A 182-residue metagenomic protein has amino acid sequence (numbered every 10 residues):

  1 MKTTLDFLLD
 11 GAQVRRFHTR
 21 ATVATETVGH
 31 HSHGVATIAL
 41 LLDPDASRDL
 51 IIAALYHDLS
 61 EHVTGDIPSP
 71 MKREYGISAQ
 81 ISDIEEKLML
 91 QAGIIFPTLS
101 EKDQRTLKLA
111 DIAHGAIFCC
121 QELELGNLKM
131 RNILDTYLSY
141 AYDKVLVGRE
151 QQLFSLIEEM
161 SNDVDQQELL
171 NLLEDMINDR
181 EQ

Functional and structural regions predicted by a protein language model:
L5-H31: Active-site flanking loop/helix segments enriched in acidic
F7, D45-L59, K102-L109: Alpha-helical scaffolds flanking conserved acidic
F7, I38-L41, I112-G115: Alpha-helical scaffold segments in carbohydrate-active enzymes
A21-L50: Alpha-helical phosphate/pyrophosphate-handling elements in metalloenzyme active cores
A21-S32, K72-S82, Q104: Active-site metal-coordination segments of metallo-dependent hydrolases
S32, A39, D83-L99, D103 (+1 more regions): Histidine- and acidic-residue-rich, metal-dependent catalytic cores
L59-I95: Helix-adjacent hinge/juxtasegments
L99-Q182: Divalent metal-dependent phosphate-bond-processing catalytic cores, especially two-metal-ion Mg2+/Mn2+ enzymes that act
